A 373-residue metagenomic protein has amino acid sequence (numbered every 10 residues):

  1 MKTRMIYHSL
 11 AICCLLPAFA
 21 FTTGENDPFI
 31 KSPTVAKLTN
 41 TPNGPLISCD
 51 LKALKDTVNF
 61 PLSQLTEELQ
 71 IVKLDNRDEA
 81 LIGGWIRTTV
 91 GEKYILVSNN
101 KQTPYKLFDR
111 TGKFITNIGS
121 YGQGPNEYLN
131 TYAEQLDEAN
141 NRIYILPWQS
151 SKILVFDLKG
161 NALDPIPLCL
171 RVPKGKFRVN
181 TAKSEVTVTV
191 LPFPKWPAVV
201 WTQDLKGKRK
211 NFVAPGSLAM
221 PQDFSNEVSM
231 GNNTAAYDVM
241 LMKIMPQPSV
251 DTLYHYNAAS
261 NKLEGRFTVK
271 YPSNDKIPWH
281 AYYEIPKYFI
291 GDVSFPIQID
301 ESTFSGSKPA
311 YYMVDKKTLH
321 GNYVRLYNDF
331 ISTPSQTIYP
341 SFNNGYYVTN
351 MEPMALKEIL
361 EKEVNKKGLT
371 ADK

Functional and structural regions predicted by a protein language model:
K2-L10: Bacterial N-terminal signal peptides that target proteins for export
K2-T3, A20-T22: A subset of signal/propeptide-processing and intrinsically disordered low-complexity segments in secreted/extracellular
S9-A18: Bacterial N-terminal signal peptides
F21-K373: Eukaryotic scaffold repeat domains enriched in small/polar residues
